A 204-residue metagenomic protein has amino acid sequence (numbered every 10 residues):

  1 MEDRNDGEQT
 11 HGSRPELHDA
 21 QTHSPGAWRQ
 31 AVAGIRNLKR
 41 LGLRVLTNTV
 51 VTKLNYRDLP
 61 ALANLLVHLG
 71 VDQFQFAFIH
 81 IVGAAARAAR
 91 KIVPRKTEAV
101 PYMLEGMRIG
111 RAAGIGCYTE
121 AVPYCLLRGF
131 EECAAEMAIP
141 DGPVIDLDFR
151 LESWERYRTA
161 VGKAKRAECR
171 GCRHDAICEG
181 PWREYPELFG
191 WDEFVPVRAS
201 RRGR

Functional and structural regions predicted by a protein language model:
M1-I79: Radical SAM/AdoMet-radical enzyme domain recognition
Q9, V32-R44, T97-I115: Alpha-helix-loop-beta-strand connector modules within alpha/beta enzyme cores
H18, Y56-D58, A85-A86, G129-F130 (+1 more regions): Short Asp/Glu-rich motifs
T22-A27, R90-E98: Alpha-helix N-cap and loop-to-helix initiation/capping positions
V50, E120-Y124, R183: Short, well-ordered beta-to-alpha junction loops that form the rim of enzyme active sites and present histidine/acidic
L69, A77-A84, V100-M103, M107-R111: Iron-sulfur cluster-binding electron-transfer modules in prokaryotic oxidoreductases
Q73-K96, C117-A138, L147, W154: Flexible glycine/acidic-rich beta-alpha junction loops that bind and position SAM and/or redox cofactors in anaerobic
F130-E132, A138-R204: Flexible mid-to-C-terminal extensions adjoining Fe-S/redox cofactors in radical SAM and related proteins
